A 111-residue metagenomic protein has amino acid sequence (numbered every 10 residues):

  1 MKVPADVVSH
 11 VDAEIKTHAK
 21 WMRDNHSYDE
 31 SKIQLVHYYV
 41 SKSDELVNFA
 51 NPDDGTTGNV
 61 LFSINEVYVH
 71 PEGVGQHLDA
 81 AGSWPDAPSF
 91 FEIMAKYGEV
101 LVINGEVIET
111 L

Functional and structural regions predicted by a protein language model:
M1-S63, V67-A80, K96-L111: Short S/T/G/P-rich N-terminal loop/turn motif that feeds into the first structured element of a domain
L78-A80, P85, F91: Amphipathic, Lys/Arg-enriched alpha-helical "gate/interface" segment within cytosolic domains that mediates
